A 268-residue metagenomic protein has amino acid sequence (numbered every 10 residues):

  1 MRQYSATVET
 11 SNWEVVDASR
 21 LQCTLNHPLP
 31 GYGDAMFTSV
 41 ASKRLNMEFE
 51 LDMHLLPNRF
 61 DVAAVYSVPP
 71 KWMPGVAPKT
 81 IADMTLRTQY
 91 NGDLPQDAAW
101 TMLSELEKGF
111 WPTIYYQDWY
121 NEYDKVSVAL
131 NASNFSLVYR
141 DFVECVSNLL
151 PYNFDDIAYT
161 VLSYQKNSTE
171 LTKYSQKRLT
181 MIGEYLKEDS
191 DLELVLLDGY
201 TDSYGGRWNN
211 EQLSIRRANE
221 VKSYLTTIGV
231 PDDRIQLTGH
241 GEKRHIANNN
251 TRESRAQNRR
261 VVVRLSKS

Functional and structural regions predicted by a protein language model:
M1-F60: An ectodomain-focused feature that recognizes extracytoplasmic/extracellular
F49-T80: Extended low-complexity, serine/threonine- and proline-enriched intrinsically disordered segments
T88-E107: Short, solvent-exposed, Trp/other aromatic-anchored flexible loops in extracytoplasmic proteins
Q89-D93, Y164-T172, R207-E211: Second-shell loop/turn segments in exported
T101, Y174-M181, R216, E220: Extracytoplasmic/secreted proteins, especially bacterial periplasmic and envelope-associated proteins
F110-E193: Periplasmic peptidoglycan-binding/tethering modules of Gram-negative envelope proteins
T201-S268: Periplasmic OmpA-like peptidoglycan-binding domain that tethers envelope proteins to the cell wall
